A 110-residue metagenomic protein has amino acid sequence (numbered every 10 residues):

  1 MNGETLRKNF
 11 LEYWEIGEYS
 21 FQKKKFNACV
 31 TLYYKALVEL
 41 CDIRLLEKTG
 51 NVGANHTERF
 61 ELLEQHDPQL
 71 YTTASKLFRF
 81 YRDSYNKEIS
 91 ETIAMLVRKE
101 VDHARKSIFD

Functional and structural regions predicted by a protein language model:
M1-K25: Charged alpha-helical initiation segments
N2, A28-C29, I89, I93: Non-transmembrane, amphipathic alpha-helical segments
L6, L32-Y33, I93, V97: Amphipathic alpha-helix face/heptad-repeat signature
N9-Y13, E39, E100: Amphipathic, well-ordered alpha-helical segments in soluble domains
W14, F26, Y33-Y34, L40-C41: Inward-facing hydrophobic residues that define packing positions of alpha-helical scaffold repeats
E18, L37-V38, R105: Structural signal for well-ordered, non-membrane alpha-helices
L45-D110: Long, charged low-complexity segments
